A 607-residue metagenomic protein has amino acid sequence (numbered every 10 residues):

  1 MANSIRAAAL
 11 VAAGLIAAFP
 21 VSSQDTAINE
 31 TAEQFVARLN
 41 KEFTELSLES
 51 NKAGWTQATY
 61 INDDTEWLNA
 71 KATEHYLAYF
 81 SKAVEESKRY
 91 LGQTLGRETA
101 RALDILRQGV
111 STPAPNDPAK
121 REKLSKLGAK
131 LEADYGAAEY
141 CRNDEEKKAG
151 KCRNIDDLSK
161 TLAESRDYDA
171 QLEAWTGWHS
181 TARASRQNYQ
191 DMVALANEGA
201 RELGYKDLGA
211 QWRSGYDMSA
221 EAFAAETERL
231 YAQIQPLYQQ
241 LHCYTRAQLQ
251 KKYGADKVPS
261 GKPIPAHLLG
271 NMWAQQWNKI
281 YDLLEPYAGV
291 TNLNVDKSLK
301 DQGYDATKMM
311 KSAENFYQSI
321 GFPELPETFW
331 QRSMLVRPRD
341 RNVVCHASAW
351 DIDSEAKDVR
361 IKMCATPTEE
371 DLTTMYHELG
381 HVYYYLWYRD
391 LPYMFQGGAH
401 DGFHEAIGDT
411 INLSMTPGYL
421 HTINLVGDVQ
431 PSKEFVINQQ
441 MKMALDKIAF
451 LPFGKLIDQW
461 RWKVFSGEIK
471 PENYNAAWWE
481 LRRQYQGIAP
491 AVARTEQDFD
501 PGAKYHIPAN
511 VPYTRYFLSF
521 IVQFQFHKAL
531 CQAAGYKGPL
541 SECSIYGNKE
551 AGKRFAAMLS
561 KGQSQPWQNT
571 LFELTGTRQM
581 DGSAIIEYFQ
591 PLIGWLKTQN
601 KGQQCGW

Functional and structural regions predicted by a protein language model:
M1-A9: Bacterial N-terminal signal peptides that target proteins for export
A8-A18: Bacterial N-terminal signal peptides
Q24-D191, G209, K504-I507, V511-T514 (+3 more regions): N-terminal helix-rich structural modules
Q24-T31, D64-T65, Q108, D207 (+11 more regions): C-terminal, non-catalytic "cap/extension" segments appended to globular domains
A149-D157, D191-K362, P431-K442, A449: Active-site-proximal, well-structured secondary-structure segments within enzyme catalytic domains
G209-A210, S214, Y385-T410, N424: Post-HEXXH active-site segment of zinc metalloproteases
F223, T227-L237, G398-F435: Post-HExxH zinc-binding segment in Zn-dependent metallohydrolases
P367-R389, E405-D409, W460: Active-site recognition of the HExxH zinc-binding catalytic motif
